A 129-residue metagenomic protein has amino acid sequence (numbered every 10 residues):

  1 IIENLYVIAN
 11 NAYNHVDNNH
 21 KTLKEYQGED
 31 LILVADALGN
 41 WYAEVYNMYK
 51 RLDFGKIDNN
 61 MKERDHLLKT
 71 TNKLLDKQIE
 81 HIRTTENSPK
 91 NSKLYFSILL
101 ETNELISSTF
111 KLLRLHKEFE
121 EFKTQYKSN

Functional and structural regions predicted by a protein language model:
I1-N129: Cytosolic, long alpha-helical scaffolding segments
